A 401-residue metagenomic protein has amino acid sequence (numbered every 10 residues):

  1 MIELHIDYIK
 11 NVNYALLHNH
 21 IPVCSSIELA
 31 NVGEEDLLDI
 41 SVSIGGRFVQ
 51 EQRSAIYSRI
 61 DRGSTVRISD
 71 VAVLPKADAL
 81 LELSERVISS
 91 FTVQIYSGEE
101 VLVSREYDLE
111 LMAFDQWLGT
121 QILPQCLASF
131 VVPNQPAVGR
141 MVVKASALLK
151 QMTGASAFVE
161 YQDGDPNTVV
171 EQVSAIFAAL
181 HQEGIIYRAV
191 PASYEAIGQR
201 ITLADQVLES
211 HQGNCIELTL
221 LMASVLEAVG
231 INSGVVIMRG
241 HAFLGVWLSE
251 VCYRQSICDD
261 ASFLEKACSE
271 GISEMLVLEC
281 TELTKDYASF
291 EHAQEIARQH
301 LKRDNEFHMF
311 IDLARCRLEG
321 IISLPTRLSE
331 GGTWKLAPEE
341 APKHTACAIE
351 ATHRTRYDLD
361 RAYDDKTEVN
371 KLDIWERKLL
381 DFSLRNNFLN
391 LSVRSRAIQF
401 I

Functional and structural regions predicted by a protein language model:
M1-I401: A structural boundary/capping signal
